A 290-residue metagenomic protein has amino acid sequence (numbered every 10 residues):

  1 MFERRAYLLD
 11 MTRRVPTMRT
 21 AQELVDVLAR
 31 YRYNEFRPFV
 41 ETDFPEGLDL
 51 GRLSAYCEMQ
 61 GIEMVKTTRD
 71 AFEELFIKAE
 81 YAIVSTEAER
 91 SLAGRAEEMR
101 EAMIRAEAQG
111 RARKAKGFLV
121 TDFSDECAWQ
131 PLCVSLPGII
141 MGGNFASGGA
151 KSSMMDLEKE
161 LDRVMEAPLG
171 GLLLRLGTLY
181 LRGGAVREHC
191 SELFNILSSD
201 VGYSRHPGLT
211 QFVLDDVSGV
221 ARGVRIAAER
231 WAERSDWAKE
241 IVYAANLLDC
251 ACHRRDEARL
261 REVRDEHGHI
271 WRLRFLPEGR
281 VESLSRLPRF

Functional and structural regions predicted by a protein language model:
M1-A71: Feature activates predominantly on carbohydrate-active enzymes
A55-F290: Substrate-binding groove of N-acetylhexosamine-processing glycoside hydrolases
